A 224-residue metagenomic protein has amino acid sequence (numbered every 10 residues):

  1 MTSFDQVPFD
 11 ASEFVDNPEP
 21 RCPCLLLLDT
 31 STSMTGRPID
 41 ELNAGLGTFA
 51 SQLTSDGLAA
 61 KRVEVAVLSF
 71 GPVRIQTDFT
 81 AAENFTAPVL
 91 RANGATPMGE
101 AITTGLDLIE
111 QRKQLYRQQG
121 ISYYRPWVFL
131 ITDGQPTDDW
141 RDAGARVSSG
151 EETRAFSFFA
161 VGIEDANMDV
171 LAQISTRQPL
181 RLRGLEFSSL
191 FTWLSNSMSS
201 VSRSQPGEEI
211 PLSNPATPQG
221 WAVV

Functional and structural regions predicted by a protein language model:
M1-L25, S31-D40, T54, Q114-Q118: Acidic, polar low-complexity linker/tail segments
L28-S31, L42, V67, G105 (+1 more regions): DG-centered beta-turn motif at the end of beta-strands
T35-G36, R74-T77, T137-W140, N167-A172 (+1 more regions): Switch/connector loops and helix/strand junctions flanking conserved nucleotide-binding motifs in nucleotide-processing
L42-S55: An active-site-proximal "capping" alpha-helix that borders the catalytic cofactor pocket
K61-V89, D169-I174: Short beta-strand-loop
F85-Y124, S157-L171, L182-W193: Von Willebrand factor
Y116, G134-I174: VWA/integrin I-like adhesion module and closely mimicked acidic/polar interface patches used
E164-V224: Von Willebrand factor A/integrin I-like adhesion domains
